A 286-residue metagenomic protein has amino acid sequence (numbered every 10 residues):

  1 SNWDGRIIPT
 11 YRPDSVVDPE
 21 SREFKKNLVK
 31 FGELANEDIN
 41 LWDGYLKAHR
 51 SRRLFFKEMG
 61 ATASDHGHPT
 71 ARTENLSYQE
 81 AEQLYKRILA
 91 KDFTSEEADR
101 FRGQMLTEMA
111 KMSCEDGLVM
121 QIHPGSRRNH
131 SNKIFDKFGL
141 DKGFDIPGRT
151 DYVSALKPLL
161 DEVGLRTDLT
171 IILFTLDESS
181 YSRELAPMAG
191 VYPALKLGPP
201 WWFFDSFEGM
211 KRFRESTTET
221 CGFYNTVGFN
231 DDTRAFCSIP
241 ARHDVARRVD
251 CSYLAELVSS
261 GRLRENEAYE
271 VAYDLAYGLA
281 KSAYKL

Functional and structural regions predicted by a protein language model:
S1-V119, P124-P147, E162, A255-R262: Extended, charged catalytic domains and RNA/DNA-binding interfaces, predominantly in divalent-metal-using enzymes
H49-R53, L106, A110, L156 (+5 more regions): Generic structural signal for well-ordered alpha-helices, preferentially at hydrophobic/aromatic core positions
E74-L76, H130-G139, Y181-A189, F207-E215 (+1 more regions): Histidine/acidic-residue-rich catalytic or RNA/ligand-binding cores of hydrolases and nuclease-related proteins
D99-T107, P124, R149-S154, E178-S182 (+4 more regions): Conserved structured core elements
E115-D116, V163-T167, V191-L195, T220-Y224 (+1 more regions): Secondary-structure transition/capping motifs at alpha-helix termini and the adjoining loop/turn into the next element
Q121-G125, I172-L176, L197-W201, F223-R242: Short acidic/histidine-rich active-site segments
N129-P200: Active-site-proximal binding-pocket segments
F223-Y224, A241-L286: Mid-to-C-terminal alpha-helical segments outside catalytic/metal-binding sites
